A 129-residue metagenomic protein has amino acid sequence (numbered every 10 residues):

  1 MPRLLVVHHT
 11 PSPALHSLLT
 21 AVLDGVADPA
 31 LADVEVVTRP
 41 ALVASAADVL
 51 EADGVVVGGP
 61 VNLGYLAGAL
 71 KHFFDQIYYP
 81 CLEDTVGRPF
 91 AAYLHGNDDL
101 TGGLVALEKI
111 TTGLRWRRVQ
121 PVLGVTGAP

Functional and structural regions predicted by a protein language model:
P2-P29: N-terminal beta1-alpha1 ligand-phosphate binding loop
R3-L5, E35-V37, A91: A structural signal for isolated positions on well-ordered beta-strands in alpha/beta enzyme cores
V6, V57, G127-P129: Short coil/turn segments at secondary-structure junctions
P11-A14, A30-D33, Y65-L70: Short linear motifs at secondary-structure transitions and domain/linker junctions
S12-P13, L94-D99, A128: Short histidine/acidic/glycine/proline-rich micro-motifs that form metal- and phosphate-coordinating active-site loops
P29, S45, R118-P129: Glycine-rich phosphate/pyrophosphate-binding loop and the adjoining helix
P29-S45: A short beta-strand-loop structural module common to alpha/beta enzyme folds
A41-Q120: Helix-loop-strand module that forms the ligand-binding subsite of alpha/beta enzymes
